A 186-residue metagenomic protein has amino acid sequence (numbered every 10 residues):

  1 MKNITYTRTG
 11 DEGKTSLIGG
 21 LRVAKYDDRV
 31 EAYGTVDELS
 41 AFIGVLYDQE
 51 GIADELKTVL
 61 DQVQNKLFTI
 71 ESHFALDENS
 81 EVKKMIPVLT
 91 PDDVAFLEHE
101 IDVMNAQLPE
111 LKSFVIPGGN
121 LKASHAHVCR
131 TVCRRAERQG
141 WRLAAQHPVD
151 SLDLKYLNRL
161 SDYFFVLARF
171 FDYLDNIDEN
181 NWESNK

Functional and structural regions predicted by a protein language model:
M1-K186: Phosphate/pyrophosphate-binding loop motifs in nucleotide- or prenyl diphosphate-using proteins
